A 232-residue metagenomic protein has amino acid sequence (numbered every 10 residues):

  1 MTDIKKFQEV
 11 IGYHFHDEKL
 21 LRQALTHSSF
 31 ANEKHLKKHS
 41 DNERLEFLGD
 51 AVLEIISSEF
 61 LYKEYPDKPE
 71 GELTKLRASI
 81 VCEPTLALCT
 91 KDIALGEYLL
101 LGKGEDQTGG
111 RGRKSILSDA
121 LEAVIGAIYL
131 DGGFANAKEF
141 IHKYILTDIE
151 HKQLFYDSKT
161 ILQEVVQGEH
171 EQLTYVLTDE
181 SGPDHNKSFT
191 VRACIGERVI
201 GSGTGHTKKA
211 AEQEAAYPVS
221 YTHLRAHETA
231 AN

Functional and structural regions predicted by a protein language model:
M1-R225: Double-stranded RNA-binding/processing signature
A226-N232: A short, hydrophobic C-terminal helix/tail in secreted or cell-surface proteins
